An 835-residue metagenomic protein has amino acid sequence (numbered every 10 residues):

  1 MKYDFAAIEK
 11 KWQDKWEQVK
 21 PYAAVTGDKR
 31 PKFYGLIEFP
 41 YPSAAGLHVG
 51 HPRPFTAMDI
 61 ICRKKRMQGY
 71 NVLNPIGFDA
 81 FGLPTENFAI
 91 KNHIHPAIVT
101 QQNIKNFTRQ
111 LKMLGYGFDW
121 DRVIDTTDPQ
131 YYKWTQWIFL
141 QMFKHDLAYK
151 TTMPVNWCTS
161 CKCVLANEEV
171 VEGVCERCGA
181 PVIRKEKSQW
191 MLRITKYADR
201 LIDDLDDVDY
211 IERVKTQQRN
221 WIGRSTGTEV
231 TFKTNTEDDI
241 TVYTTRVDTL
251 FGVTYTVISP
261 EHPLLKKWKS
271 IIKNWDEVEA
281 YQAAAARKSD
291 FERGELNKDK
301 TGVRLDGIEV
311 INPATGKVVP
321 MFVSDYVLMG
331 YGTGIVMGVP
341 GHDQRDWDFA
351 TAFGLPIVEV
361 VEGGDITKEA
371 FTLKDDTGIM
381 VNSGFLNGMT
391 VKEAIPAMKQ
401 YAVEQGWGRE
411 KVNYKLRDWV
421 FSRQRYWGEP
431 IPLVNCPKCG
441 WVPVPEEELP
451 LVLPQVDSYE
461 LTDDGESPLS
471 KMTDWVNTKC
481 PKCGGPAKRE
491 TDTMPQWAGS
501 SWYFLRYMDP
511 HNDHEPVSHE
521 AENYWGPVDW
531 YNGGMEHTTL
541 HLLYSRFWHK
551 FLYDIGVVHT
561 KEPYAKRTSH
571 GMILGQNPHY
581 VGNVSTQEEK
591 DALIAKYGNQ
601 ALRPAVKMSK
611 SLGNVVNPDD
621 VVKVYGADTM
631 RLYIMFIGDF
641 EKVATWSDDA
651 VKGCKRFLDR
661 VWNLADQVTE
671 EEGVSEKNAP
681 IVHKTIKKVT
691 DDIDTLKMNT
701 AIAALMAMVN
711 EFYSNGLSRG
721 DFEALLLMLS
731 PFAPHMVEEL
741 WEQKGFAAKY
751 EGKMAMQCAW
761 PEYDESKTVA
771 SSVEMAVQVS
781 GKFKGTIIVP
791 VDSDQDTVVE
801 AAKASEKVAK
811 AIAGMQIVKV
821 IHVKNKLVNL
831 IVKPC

Functional and structural regions predicted by a protein language model:
M1-L36, R66-P75, V99-N106, E279-V323 (+1 more regions): Conserved oxyanion/phosphate-binding beta-strand-loop segments in alpha/beta enzyme cores
K2, K11, Q18-V19, K91-D248 (+9 more regions): Residue patterns forming the tRNA-binding/recognition surfaces of aminoacyl-tRNA synthetases and related DALR
Y3, R224-E229, E237, E362-D365 (+10 more regions): Long, charged, mostly alpha-helical binding arms that flank functional sites
Y3-Q13, V49, T135-E362, P468 (+5 more regions): NTP-handling and nucleic-acid-processing catalytic cores
A24-I94, T100, V123-I138, T244-T245 (+2 more regions): N-terminal catalytic cores of NTP/NDP-binding nucleotidyl/phosphoryl-transfer enzymes
G27, R63-N71, K91-A97, M113-G117 (+21 more regions): Secondary-structure transition/capping motifs at alpha-helix termini and the adjoining loop/turn into the next element
D79, K144-N156, E410-C439, Q496 (+5 more regions): Helix-rich, typically C-terminal accessory recognition domains appended to large enzymatic cores
P443-K479, G485-R489, P495, A776 (+1 more regions): Long, His/Glu/Asp-enriched segments that create or flank divalent metal/ion-associated functional microenvironments
